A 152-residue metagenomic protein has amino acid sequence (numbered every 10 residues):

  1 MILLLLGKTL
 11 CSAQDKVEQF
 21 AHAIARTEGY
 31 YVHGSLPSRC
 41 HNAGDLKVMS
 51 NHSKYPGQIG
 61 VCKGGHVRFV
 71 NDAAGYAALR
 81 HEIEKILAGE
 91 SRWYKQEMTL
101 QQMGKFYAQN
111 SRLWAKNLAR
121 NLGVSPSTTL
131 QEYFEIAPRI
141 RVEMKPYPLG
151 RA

Functional and structural regions predicted by a protein language model:
I2-A152: Cell-wall polysaccharide-cleaving catalytic domain and substrate-binding groove, primarily in peptidoglycan/chitin
